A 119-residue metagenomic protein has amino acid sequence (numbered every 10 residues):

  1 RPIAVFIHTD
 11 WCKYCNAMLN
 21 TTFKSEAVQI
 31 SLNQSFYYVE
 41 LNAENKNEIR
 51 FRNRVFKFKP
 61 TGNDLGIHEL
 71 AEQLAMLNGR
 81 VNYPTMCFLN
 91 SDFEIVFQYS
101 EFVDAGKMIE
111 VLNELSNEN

Functional and structural regions predicted by a protein language model:
R1-K13, Y38: Short active-site neighborhood of thiol/selenol oxidoreductases, capturing the structured segment around
F6, T22, E26, L65 (+2 more regions): Soluble non-cytosolic domains of exported or imported proteins
T9-Y14, A43-E48, F93-I95, F102-A105: Solvent-exposed loop/turn segments at secondary-structure junctions within structured extracellular/periplasmic domains
D10-A17, T85-C87: C-type cytochrome heme c attachment motif
C15-S31: Typically the conserved alpha-helix immediately C-terminal to a functionally engaged Cys/Sec in thioredoxin-like
L19-T21, N53-V55, E101-V103: Short, glycine/charged-enriched secondary-structure capping and boundary segments
E26-V96, E110-L115: Thioredoxin-like thiol-disulfide oxidoreductase module
N117-N119: Short, solvent-exposed mixed-charge patches
